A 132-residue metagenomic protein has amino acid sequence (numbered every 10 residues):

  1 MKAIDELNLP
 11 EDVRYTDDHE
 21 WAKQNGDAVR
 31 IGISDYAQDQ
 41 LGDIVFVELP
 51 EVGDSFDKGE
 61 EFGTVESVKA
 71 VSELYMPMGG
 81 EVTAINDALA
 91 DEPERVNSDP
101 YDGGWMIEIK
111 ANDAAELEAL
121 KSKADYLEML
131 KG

Functional and structural regions predicted by a protein language model:
M1-E61, E94, S98-L117, K123-G132: Acidic, low-complexity mobile loops and tails
A22-Q24, V68, I85-A88: Residue-level recognition of beta-strand microenvironments
D35-A37, K69, M78: Short glycine-rich, polar/acidic loop-and-turn segments at beta strand-coil junctions
D57-E73: Charged, well-structured alpha/beta interaction segments
M76-G79, K123: ATP/adenylate-binding site constellation spanning eukaryotic-like Ser/Thr protein kinases, ABC-transporter
G79, T83-A84, A90-N97: Charged, amphipathic alpha-helical coiled-coil/dimerization segments
